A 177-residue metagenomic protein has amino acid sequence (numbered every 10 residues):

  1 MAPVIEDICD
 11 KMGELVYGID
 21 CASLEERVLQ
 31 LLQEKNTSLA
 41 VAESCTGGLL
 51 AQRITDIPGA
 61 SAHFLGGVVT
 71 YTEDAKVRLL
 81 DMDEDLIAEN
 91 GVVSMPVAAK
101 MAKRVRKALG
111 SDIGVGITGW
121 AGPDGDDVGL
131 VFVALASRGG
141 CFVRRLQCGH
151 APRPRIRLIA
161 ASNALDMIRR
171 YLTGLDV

Functional and structural regions predicted by a protein language model:
M1-V177: Short alpha-helical segments enriched in small residues
